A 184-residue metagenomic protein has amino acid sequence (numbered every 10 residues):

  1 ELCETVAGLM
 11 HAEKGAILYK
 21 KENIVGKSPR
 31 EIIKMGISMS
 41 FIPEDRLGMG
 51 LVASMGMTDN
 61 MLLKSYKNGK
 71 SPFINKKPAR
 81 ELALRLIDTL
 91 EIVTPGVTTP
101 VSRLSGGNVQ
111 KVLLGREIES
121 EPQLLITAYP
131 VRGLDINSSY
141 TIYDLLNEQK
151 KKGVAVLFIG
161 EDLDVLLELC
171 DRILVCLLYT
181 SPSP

Functional and structural regions predicted by a protein language model:
G15-I24, I33-I37: Conserved ABC transporter NBD signature motif
E119-Q123, Y129: A short, proline-enriched helix->beta-strand linker immediately N-terminal to the Walker B motif in ABC-type P-loop
A128, D135: ABC-family nucleotide-binding domains
Y140-K152: Helical segment within the ABC ATPase nucleotide-binding domain
G160-E161: H-loop/switch region of ABC-family ATPase nucleotide-binding domains
L166-E168: A short, surface-exposed alpha-helical micro-motif characterized by mixed small hydrophobic and charged/polar residues
R172: Short, glycine/charged-rich "phosphate-handling" switch motifs in NTP-dependent and phosphotransfer domains
Y179-P184: Conserved small/polar residues in nucleotide/adenosyl-binding loops
